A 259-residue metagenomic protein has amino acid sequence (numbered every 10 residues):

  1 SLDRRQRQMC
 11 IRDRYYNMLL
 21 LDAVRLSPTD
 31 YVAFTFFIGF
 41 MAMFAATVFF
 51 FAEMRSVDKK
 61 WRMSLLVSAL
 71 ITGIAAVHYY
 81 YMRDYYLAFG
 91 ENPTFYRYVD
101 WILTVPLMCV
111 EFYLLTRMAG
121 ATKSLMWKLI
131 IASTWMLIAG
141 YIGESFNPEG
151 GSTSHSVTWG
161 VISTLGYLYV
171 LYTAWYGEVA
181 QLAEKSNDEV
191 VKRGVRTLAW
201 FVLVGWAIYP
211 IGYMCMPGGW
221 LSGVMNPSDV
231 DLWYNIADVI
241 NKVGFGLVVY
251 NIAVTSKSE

Functional and structural regions predicted by a protein language model:
S1-D13: Single conserved hydrophobic/aromatic residue that forms the stacking wall/gate of nucleotide- or nucleobase-binding
L19-M43: Hydrophobic transmembrane alpha-helical segments in integral membrane proteins
A45-F49, V110-E111, A139, G166-E189 (+1 more regions): Alpha-helical transmembrane segments in multipass membrane proteins, preferentially the mid-helix core
T47-F51, M82-R83, V99-P148: Internal transmembrane alpha-helix with an interfacial aromatic "cap," most often the third helix
K59-S68, A121-L129, V195-L198: Membrane-interfacial loop-to-transmembrane alpha-helix junctions, especially the N-terminal start
V67-Y85: A generic, lipid-embedded transmembrane alpha helix
W127-K128, V157, E178-V204: Membrane-helix boundary/juxtamembrane motif in polytopic membrane proteins
T173-Y176, T197-E259: C-terminal transmembrane-bundle signature of multipass membrane proteins, characterized by strong activation on
